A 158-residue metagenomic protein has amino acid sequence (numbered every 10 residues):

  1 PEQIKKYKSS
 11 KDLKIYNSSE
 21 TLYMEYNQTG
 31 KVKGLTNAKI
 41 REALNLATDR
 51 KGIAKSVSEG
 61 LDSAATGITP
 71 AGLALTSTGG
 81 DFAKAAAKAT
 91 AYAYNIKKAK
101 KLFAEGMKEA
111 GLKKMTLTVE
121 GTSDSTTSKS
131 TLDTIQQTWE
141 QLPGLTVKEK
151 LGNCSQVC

Functional and structural regions predicted by a protein language model:
P1, A104-C158: Ligand/substrate-recognition segments at binding pockets and active sites
P1-K31, S56: Extracellular/periplasmic solute-recognition and catalytic clefts
I4, Y23, N37, R41 (+7 more regions): Extracytoplasmic/secreted envelope proteins and their assembly/folding machinery, especially bacterial periplasmic
K8-S9, K31, I40, N45-D62 (+3 more regions): Sec-exported extracytoplasmic/periplasmic mature domains
S18, N27-T29, S56-S58, T69-G72 (+2 more regions): Active-site-proximal beta-strand/loop segments in catalytic clefts of secreted hydrolases
S19-T21, A64, K114: Extracytoplasmic
N27-G34, I40-A43, A83-Y92, G121-S125: Second-shell loop/turn segments in exported
A64-E105, D124-K129: Structural transition elements
